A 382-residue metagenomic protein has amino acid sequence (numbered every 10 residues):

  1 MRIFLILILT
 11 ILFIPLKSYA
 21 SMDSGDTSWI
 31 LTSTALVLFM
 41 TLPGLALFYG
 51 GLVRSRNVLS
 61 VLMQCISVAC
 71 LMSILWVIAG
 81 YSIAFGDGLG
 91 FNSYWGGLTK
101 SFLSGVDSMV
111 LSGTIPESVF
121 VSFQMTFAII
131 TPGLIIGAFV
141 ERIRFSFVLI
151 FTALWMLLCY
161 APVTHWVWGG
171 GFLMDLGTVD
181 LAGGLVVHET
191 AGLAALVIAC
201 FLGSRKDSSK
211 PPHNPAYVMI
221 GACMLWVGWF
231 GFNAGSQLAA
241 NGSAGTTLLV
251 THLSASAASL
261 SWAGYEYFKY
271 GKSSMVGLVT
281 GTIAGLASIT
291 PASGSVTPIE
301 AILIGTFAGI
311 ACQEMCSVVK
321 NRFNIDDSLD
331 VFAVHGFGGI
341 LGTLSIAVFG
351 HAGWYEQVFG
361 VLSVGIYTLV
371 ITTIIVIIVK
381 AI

Functional and structural regions predicted by a protein language model:
I3-A381: Hydrophobic alpha-helical transmembrane bundles of multi-pass membrane proteins
